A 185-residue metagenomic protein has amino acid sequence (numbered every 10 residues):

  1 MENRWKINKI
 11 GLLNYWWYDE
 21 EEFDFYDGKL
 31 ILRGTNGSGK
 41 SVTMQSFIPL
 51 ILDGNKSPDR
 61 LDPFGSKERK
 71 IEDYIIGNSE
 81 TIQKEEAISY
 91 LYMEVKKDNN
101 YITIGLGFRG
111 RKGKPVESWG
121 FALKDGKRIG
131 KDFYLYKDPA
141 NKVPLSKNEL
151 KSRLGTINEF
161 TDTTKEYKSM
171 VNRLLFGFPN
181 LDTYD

Functional and structural regions predicted by a protein language model:
M1-K165, V171-F176, D182: Extreme N-terminal "head/tail" segments of very large remodeling/mechanoenzyme assemblies
